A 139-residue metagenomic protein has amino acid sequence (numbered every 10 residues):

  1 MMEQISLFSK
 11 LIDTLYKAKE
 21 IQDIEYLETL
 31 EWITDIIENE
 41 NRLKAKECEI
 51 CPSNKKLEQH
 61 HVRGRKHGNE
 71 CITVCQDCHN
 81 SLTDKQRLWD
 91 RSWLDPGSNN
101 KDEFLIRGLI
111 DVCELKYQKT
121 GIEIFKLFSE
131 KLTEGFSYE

Functional and structural regions predicted by a protein language model:
M2-I50, G68-N69, P96-S98: Short, charged surface segments at domain edges that flank catalytic/cofactor-binding sites
K10, K17-K19, K44-K46, K55-K56 (+6 more regions): Context-gated lysine
R42-V74, L82-W93: Histidine-centered nuclease catalytic patch
D77: GIY-YIG-like beta-to-alpha core
R87-E139: A detector for short metal-coordination/catalytic motifs
